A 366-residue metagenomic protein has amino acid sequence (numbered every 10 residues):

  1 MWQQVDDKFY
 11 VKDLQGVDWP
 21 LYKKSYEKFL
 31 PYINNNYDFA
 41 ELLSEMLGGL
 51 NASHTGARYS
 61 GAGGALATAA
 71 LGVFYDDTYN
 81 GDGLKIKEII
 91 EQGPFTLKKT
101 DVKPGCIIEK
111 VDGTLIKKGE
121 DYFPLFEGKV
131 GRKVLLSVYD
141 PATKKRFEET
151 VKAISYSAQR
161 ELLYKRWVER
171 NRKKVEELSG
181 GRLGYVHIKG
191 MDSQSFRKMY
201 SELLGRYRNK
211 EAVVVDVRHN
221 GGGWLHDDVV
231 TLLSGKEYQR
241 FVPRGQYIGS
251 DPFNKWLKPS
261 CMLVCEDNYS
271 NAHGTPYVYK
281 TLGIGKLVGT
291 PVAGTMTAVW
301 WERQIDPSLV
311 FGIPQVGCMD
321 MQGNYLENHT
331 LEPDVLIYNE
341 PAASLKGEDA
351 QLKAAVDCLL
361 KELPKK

Functional and structural regions predicted by a protein language model:
W2-D6, K173-K174, N268-S270, Q304-L336: Metal-dependent DNA phosphodiester-chemistry modules and their immediately adjacent helices/loops in DNA-processing
W2-L50, H54-G56, N80, L84: Terminal targeting/pro-maturation regions of precursor/exported proteins
Q4-Y10, L14, K85-E88, Q92-P94 (+5 more regions): Cleft-lining beta-strand/loop regions that shape enzyme active-site pockets
K28-P31, N35-D38, A67-A69, D101 (+2 more regions): Beta-propeller domains
L50-Q92, T96-K98, E176: PDZ/PDZ-like peptide-tail recognition elements
D76, S137-P141, M319: A generic structural motif
K103-E109: Structural motif
N339-A343: C-terminal or mid-to-C-terminal helical accessory/interaction module adjacent to the motor/catalytic core
